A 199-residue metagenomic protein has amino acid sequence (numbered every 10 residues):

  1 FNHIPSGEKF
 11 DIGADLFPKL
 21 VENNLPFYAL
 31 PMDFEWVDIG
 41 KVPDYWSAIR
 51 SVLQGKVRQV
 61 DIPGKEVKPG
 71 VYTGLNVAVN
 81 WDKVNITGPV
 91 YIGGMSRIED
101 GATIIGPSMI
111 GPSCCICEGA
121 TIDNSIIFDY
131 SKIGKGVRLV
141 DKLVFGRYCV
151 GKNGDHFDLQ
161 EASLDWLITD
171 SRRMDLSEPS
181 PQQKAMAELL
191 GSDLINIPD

Functional and structural regions predicted by a protein language model:
F1-H3: Conserved nucleotide-sugar donor-binding and metal-coordinating catalytic region shared by glycosyltransferases
S6-D199: Left-handed beta-helix
